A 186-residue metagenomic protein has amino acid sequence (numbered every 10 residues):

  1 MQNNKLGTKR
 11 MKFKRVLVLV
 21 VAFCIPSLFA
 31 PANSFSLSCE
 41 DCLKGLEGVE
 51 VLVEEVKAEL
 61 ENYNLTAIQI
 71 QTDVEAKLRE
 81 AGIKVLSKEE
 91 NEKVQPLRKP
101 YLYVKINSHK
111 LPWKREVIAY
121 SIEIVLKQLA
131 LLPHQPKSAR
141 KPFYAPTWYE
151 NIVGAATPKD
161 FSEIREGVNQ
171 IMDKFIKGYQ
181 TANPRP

Functional and structural regions predicted by a protein language model:
K5-V18: Bacterial N-terminal signal peptides that target proteins for export
V18-L28: Bacterial N-terminal signal peptides
A30-T72, K177-P186: A structural "domain/chain start" motif
A32-D41, L131-P186: C-terminal/domain-edge helix-coil "capping" segments
V51, V104, I122-I124, V168 (+1 more regions): Hydrophobic beta-strand residues in large extracellular and virion-surface proteins
Y63-K93: N-terminal, post-signal-peptide region of Sec/Tat-exported proteins
E89-K159: Surface-exposed short loop/turn segments
